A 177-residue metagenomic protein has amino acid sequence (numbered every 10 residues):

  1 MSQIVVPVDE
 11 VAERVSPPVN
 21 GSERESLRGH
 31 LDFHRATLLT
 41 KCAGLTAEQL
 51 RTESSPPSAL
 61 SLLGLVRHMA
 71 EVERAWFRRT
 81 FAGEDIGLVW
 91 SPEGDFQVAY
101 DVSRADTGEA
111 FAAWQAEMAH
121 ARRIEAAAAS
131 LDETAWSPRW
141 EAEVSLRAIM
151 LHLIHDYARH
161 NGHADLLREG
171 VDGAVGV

Functional and structural regions predicted by a protein language model:
S2-E10, R14-S16, R24-Q97, W136-V177: Short, contiguous alpha-helical
S22-L27, D106-G108: Active-site rim elements
Q97-T134, R147-L153: Acidic/histidine-rich alpha-helical segments that form the ligand environment of transition-metal centers
